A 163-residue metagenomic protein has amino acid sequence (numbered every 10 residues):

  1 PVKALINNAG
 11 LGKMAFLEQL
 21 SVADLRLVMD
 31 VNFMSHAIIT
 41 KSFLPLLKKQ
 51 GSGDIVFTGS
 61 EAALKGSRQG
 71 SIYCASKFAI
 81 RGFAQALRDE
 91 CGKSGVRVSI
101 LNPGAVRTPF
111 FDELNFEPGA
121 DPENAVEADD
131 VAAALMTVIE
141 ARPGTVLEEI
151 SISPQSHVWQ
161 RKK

Functional and structural regions predicted by a protein language model:
N8-K13: Conserved NAD(P)H cofactor-binding loop of Rossmann-fold oxidoreductase domains
F16-L17, D24-R26: Substrate-binding pocket helix/loop in short-chain dehydrogenase/reductase
E18, K65-S71: Active-site loop immediately N-terminal to the catalytic Tyr-X3-Lys motif of short-chain dehydrogenase/reductase
T40, S76: Active-site helix of classical SDR
S60: Residue(s) in the substrate-gating loop at a strand-loop-helix junction that position the organic substrate next
K65, A86-V96: Active-site-adjacent segment of SDR/Rossmann-fold oxidoreductases
I100, P118-Q160: C-terminal helical subdomain
